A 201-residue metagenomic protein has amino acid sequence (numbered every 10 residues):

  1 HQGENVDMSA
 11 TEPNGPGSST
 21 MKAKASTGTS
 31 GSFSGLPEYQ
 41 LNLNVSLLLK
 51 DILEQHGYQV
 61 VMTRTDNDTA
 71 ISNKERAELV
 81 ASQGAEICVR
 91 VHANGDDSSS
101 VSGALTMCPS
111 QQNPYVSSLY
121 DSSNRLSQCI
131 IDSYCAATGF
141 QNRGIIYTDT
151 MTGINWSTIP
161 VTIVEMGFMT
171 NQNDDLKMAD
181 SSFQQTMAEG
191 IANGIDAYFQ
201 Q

Functional and structural regions predicted by a protein language model:
H1-Q201: Catalytic-site microenvironment of enzymes that process N-acetyl-hexosamine-containing cell-wall polysaccharides
